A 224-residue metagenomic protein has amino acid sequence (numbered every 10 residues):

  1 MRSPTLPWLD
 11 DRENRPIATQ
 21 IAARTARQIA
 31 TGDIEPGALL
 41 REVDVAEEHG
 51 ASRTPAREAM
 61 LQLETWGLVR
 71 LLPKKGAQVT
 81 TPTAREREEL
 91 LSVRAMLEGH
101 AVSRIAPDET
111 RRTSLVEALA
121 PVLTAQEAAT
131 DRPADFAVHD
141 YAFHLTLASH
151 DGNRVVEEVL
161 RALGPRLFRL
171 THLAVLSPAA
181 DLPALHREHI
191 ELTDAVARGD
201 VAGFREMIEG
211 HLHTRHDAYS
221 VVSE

Functional and structural regions predicted by a protein language model:
M1-P107, H216, S220-E224: Short linear motifs at protein or domain termini
L9-D10, A84-E88, V102, A106-T110 (+3 more regions): A ubiquitous short alpha-helical element
P16, A134, A180-P183: Short helix-capping and inter-helix turn/linker motifs at the boundaries of alpha-helical repeat units
T25, A101, I105, L147-D151 (+4 more regions): Hydrophobic recognition helices of helix-based DNA-binding modules
Q28, D33, A129, A148 (+1 more regions): Hydrophobic side-chain positions on well-ordered alpha-helices, corresponding to helix-helix packing/interface faces
K74, L97, P121, A184-R187: Alpha-helix N-cap/N′ positions at the starts of helices
R112-L173, E188-E191, G203-H213: Conserved amphipathic alpha-helical segments that form helical-bundle/coiled-coil interaction surfaces
L176-E224: C-terminal regulatory/effector modules of DNA-binding transcriptional regulators
